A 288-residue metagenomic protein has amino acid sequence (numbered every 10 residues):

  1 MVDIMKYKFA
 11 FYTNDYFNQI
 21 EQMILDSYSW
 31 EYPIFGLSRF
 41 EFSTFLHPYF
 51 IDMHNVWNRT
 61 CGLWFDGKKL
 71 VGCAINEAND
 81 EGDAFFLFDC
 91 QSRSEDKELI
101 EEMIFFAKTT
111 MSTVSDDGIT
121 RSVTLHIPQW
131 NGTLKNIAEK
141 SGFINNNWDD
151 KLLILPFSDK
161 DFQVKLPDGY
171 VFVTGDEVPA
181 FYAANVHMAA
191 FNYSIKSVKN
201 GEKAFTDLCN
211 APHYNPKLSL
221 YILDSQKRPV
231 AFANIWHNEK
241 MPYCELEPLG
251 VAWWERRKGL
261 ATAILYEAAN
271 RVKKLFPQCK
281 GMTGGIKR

Functional and structural regions predicted by a protein language model:
M1-E31, I144-N145, L155-E177: Conserved N-terminal entry element of GNAT/NAT acetyltransferase domains
M1-V2, E77-D168: Acyl-donor-binding surface of acyltransferase catalytic domains
T13-N14, L25-D117, S225, P229-A252: Conserved donor-binding loop and adjoining core beta-sheet/short helix segment in diverse acyl/aminoacyl transferases
R59, G118-T120, F276-C279: Short, high-confidence coil segments that cap the C-terminus of an alpha-helix and link into the following beta-strand
D96-E101, R257-L265: Glycine-rich acyl-CoA binding loop
I104-S112, R256, L265-K274: A conserved short alpha-helix in the GNAT/GCN5 acetyltransferase fold that borders and helps form the acetyl-CoA
V123-H126, L246, G281-I286: Conserved hydrophobic beta-strand within the GNAT/NAT acetyltransferase core sheet that lines the active-site cleft
D161-C244: Flexible, substrate/cofactor-facing loop regions flanked by secondary structure within enzyme catalytic domains
